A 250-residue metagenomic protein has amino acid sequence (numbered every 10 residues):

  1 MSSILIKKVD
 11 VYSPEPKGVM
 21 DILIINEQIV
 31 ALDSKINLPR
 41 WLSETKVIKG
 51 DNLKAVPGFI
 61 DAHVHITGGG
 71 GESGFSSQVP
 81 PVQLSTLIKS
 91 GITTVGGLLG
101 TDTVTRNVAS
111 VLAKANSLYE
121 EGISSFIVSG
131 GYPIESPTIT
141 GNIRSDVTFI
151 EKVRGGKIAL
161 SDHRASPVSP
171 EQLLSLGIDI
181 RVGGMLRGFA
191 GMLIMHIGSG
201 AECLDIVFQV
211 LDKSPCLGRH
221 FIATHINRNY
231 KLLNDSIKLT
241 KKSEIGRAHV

Functional and structural regions predicted by a protein language model:
M1-I4, V11-V56: Histidine-rich, glycine-flanked metal-binding segment
P39, G50-A113: Metal-associated gating/positioning segment near the N- to mid-region
H65-Q78, S129-E135, H163-P167: Active-site mouth loops of central-metabolism enzymes
S76-L84, P137-D146, S169-Q172, L232-N234: Short, acidic/polar
V82-R106, K114-E135, E151-R164, M185-G200 (+1 more regions): Divalent metal-dependent hydrolysis catalytic cores, especially in the metallo-beta-lactamase
T105-L112, S166-G177, E202-I206, Y230-I237: Active-site-adjacent beta->alpha loops and helix N-cap segments on the catalytic face of soluble alpha/beta enzymes
R181-R247: Active-site core of metal-dependent hydrolases
